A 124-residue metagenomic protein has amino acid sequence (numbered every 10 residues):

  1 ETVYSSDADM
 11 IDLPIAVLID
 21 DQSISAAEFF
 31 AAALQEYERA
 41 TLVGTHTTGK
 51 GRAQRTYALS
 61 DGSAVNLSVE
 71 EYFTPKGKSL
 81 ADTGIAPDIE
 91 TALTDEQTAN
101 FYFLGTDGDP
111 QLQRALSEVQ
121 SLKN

Functional and structural regions predicted by a protein language model:
E1-S25, G51-Y57, F73: Gly/Ser/Thr-rich loop/hinge elements
M10-I15, S25, F29, Y37 (+2 more regions): Extracytoplasmic
I15, L34, G77, A115: Terminal peptide-recognition signature
L18-D20, V43-T45, S68-E70: Generic beta-strand/beta-sheet core signal
D20, E36, T91-N124: C-terminal recognition in membrane/secretory proteostasis and scaffolding
A26, F30, G108-Q111: Helical mechanochemical/support elements of P-loop NTPase systems and associated helical scaffolds
Y37-K50: Short, well-structured beta-strand/strand-turn elements
Q54-R55, V65-T98: Conserved P-loop NTPase
